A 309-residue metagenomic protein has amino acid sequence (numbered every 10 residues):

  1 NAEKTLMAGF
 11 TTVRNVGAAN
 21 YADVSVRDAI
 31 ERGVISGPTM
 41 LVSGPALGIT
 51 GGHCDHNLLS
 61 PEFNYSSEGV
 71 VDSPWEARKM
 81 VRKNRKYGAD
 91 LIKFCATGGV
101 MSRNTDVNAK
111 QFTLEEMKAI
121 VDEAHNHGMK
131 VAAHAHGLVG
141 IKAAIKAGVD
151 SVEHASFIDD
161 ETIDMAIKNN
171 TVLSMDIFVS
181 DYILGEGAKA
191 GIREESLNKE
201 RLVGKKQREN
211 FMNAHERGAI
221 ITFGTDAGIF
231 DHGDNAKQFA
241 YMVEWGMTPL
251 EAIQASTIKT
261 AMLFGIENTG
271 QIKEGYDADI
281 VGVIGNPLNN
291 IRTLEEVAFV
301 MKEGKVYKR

Functional and structural regions predicted by a protein language model:
N1-M129, T162-D164, N169-Y182, E186-A190: Divalent-metal coordination cores built from histidine and acidic residues
G9, M40, G88, I92 (+11 more regions): Divalent metal-coordination and catalytic microenvironments
D23, S102-N104, I141-A147, V179-I192 (+4 more regions): Histidine/acidic-residue-rich catalytic or RNA/ligand-binding cores of hydrolases and nuclease-related proteins
S36-G37, V42, D150-F157, L173-M175 (+2 more regions): Short hydrophobic/aromatic-enriched beta-strand-loop microsegments
N126, K130, E195, V203-P287: His/Asp/Glu-enriched, well-ordered alpha-helical/loop segment that forms or immediately abuts the divalent-metal
K142-T162, Y241-I253: Structural recognition of alpha->loop->beta junctions
K146-S151, I167-L173, G191-E194, G218-I220 (+1 more regions): Glycine-enriched alpha-helix->loop->beta-strand junction motifs that scaffold or abut catalytic
